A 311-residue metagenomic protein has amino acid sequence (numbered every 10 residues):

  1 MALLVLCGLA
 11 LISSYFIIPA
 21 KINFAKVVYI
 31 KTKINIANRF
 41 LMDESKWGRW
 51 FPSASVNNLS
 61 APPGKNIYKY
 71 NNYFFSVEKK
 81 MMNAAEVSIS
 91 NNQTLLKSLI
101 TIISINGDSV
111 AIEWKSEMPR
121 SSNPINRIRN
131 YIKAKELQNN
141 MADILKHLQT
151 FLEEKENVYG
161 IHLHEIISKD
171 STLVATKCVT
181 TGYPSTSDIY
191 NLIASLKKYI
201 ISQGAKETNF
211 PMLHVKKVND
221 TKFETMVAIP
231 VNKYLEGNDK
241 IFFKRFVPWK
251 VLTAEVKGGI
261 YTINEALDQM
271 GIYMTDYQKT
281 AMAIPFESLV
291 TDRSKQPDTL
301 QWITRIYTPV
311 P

Functional and structural regions predicted by a protein language model:
M1-Y15: Hydrophobic membrane-insertion alpha-helices, especially the h-region of bacterial N-terminal signal peptides
I12, I17-I18, I34, R39-S45 (+4 more regions): A solvent-exposed interaction/effector surface
A20-N35: Alpha-helical transmembrane signal-anchor/signal-peptide segments
A25-V27, F74, K97-L99: Well-ordered beta-strand positions in beta-sheet-rich domains
G48: Functional cleft and adjacent loop/helix regions within the main domain that mediate ligand binding or catalysis
P52: ATP-binding catalytic core of ATPases
F75, E86-V87: N-terminal Sec/ER secretory leader and immediately downstream segment of secreted/extracellular precursors
M81-A84: Signature of long, low-cysteine stretches enriched in small and polar/charged residues
